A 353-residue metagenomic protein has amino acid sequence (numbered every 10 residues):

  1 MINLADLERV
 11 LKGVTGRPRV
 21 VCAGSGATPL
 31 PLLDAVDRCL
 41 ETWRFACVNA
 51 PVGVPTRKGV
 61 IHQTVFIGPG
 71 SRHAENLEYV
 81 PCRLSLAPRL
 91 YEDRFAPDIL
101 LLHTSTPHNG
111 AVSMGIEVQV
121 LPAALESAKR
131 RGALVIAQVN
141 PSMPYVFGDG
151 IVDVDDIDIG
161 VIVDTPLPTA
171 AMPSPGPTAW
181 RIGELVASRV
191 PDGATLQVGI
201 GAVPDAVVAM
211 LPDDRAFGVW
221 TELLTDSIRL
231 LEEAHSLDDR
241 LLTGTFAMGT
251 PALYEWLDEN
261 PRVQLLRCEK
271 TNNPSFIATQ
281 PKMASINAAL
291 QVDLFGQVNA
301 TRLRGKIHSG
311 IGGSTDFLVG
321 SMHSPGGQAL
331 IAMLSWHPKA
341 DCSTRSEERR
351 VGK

Functional and structural regions predicted by a protein language model:
M1-K353: Conserved alpha/beta enzyme-core scaffold
